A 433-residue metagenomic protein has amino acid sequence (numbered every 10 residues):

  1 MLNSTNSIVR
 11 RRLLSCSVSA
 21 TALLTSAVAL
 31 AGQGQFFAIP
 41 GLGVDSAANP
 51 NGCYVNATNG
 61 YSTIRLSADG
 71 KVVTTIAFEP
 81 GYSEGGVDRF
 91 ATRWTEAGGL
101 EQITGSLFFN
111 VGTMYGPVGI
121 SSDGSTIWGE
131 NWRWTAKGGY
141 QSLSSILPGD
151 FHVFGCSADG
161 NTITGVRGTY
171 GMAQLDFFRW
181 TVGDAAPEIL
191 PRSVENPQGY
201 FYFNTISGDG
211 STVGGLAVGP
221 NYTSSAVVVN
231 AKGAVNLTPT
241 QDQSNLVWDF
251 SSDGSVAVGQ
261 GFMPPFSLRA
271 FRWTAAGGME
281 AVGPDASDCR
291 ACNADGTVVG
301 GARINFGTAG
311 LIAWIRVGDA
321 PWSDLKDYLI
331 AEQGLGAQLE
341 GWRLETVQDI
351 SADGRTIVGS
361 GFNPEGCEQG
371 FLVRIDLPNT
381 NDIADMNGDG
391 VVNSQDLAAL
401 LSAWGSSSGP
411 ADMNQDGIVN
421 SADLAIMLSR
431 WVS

Functional and structural regions predicted by a protein language model:
M1-R11: N-terminal secretory signal peptides that target proteins for export/translocation
L2, A29-T380: Conserved "turn/edge" positions that cap or connect secondary-structure elements within repeat/scaffolded domains
S4, S15-S17, D184, G409: Intrinsically disordered, low-complexity segments enriched in polar/charged small residues
S7-V9, D176, M427: Short alpha-helical segments used as structural interaction elements across diverse proteins
I8-V9, V18, I189: Short hydrophobic transmembrane-like helices used for membrane targeting/insertion
R11-L13, G370: Hydrophobic alpha-helical segments, especially transmembrane helices and their immediate juxtamembrane helical caps
S15-V28: Bacterial N-terminal signal peptides
G336, Q369, D376-S433: Cellulosome-associated attachment modules in secreted, modular CAZymes
